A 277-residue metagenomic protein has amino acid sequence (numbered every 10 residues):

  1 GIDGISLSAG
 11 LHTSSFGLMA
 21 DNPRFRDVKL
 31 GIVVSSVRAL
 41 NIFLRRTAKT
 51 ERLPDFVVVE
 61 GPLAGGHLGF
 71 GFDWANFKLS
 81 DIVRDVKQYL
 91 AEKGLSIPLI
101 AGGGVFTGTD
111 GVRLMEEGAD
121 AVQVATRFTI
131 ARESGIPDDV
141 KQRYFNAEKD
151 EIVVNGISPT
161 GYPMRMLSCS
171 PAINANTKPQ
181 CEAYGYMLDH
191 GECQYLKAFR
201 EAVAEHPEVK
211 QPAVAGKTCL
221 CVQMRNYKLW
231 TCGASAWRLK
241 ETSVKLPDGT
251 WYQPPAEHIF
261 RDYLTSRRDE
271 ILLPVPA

Functional and structural regions predicted by a protein language model:
G1-G4, P23-K29, A48-F56, E116-V122: Glycine-enriched alpha-helix->loop->beta-strand junction motifs that scaffold or abut catalytic
G4-L30, R38-I42, H67-Y89, I136 (+1 more regions): Active-site-adjacent beta->alpha loops and helix N-cap segments on the catalytic face of soluble alpha/beta enzymes
I5-L7, L30-V34, V57-V59, I97-G103 (+1 more regions): Hydrophobic faces of well-ordered beta-strands that scaffold small-molecule active sites in alpha/beta enzyme cores
G10, V33-V37, P62-A64, G104-F106 (+1 more regions): Active-site beta-loop-alpha junctions enriched in small/polar residues
K29-G66: Small-residue-rich anion-binding loops in enzyme active sites
P54, A64-V83, K87-P98, F106-A277: Conserved active-site-proximal phosphate/metal-binding subdomains
